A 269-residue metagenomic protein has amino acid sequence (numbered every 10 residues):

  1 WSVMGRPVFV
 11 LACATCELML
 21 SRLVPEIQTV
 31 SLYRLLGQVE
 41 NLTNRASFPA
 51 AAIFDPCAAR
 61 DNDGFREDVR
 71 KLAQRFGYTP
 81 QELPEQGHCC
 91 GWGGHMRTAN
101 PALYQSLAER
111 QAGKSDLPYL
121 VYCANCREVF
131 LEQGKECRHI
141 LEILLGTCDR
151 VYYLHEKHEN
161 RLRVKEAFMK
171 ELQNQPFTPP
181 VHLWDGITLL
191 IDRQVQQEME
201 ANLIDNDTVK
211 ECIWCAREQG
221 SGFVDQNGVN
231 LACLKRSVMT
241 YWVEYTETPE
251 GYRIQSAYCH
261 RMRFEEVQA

Functional and structural regions predicted by a protein language model:
W1-L183: Iron-sulfur cluster-binding electron-transfer modules in prokaryotic oxidoreductases
R150-A269: Ribonuclease/tRNase effector modules and their secretory precursors
